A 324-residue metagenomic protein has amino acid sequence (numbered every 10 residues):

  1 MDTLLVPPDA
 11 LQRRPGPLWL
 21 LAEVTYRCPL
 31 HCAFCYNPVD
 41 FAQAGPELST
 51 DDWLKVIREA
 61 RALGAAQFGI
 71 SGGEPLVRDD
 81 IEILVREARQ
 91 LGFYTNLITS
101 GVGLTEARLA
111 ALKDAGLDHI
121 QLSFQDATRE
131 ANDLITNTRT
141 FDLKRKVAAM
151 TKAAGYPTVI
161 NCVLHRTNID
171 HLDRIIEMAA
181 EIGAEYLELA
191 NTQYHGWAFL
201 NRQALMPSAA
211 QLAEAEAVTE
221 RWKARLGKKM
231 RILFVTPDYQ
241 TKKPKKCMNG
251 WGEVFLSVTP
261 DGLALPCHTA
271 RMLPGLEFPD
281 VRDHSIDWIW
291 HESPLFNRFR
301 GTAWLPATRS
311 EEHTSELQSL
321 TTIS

Functional and structural regions predicted by a protein language model:
M1-H119: Conserved alpha-helical substructure of the radical SAM core
M1-L11, P15, T269-S319, S324: Flexible mid-to-C-terminal extensions adjoining Fe-S/redox cofactors in radical SAM and related proteins
L21, T25-C28, Q240, P260 (+1 more regions): Residue-level signal for mature regions of secreted extracellular proteins and peptides
C28, C32-C35, C247, G262 (+2 more regions): Short cysteine clusters
L48, D79, R139, T167-D170 (+1 more regions): Residue-level signal for the nucleotide or nucleotide-sugar donor/cofactor binding architecture
D51, K152, T322-I323: N-terminal compositionally biased, intrinsically disordered segments and leader/signal-like regions
Y94, A110, D114-A115, S123-L265 (+1 more regions): Radical SAM enzyme [4Fe-4S]-AdoMet core and its adjacent flexible, acidic and glycine-rich loops/tails across
